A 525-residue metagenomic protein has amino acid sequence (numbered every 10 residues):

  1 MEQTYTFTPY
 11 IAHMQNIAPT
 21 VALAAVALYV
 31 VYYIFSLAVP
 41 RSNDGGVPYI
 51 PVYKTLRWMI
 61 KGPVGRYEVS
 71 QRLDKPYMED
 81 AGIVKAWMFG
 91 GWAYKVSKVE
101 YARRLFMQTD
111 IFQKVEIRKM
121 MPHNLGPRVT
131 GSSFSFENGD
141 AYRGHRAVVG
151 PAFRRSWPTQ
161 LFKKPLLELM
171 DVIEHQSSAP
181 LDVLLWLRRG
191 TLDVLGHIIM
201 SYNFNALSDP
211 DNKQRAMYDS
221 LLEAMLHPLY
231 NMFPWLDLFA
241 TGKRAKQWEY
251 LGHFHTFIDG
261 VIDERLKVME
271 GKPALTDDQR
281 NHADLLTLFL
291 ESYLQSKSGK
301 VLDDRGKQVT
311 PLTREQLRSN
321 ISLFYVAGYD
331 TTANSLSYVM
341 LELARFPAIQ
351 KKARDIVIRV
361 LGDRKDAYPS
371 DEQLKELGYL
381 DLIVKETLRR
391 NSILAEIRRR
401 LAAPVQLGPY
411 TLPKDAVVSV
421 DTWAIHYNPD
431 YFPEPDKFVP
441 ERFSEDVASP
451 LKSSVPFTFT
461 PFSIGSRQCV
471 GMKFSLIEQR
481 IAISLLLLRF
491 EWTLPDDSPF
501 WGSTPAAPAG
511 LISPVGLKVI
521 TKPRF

Functional and structural regions predicted by a protein language model:
M1-H13, G510-F525: C-terminal helix/juxtamembrane-tail motif
E2-T130, S135-G144, W157-T159, K163-V172 (+8 more regions): N-terminal membrane-proximal hinge/A-helix region immediately C-terminal to the signal-anchor transmembrane segment
I60-A81, T256, D366-G408: Conserved cytochrome P450 K-helix E-x-x-R motif and the immediately C-terminal K′/meander segment
I111, V420-P450: Conserved cytochrome P450 K-helix/beta-meander segment immediately N-terminal to the heme-binding cysteine loop
E116-H123, W157-L336, K352: Cytochrome P450 heme-thiolate monooxygenase catalytic core
T332-A344, A482: Short, small-residue alpha-helix embedded
P347-Q350, M472-I512: Cytochrome P450 heme-binding "Cys pocket" and the immediately downstream C-terminal segment
A353, T387, L412-D415, F438 (+3 more regions): Hydrophobic, well-ordered secondary-structure elements that form the walls of internal hydrophobic environments
